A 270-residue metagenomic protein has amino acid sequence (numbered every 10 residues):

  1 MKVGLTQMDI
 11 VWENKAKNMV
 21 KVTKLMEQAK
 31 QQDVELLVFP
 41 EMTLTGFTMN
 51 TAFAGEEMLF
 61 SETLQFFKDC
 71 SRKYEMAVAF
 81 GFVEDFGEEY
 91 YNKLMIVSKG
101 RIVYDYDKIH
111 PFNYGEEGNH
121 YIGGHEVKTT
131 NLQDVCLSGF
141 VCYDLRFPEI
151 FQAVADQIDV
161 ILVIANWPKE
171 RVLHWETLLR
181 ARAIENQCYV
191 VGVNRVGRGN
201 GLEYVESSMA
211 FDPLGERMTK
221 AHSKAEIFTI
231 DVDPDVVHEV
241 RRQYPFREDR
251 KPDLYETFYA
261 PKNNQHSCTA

Functional and structural regions predicted by a protein language model:
M1-L5: Extreme N-terminal starter segment of soluble prokaryotic enzymes
Q7-W12: Short polar catalytic/cofactor-binding loops
K15-M19, T23-K99, V103, P168-I184 (+1 more regions): Cys-nucleophile CN-hydrolase/nitrilase-fold catalytic domain and related Cys-dependent amidase chemistry that acts on
T45, A52, M95, Y106-F112 (+2 more regions): Short beta->alpha transition motifs characteristic of CBS
S61-A79, R146-F228: CN hydrolase (nitrilase-like) catalytic-core segments centered on the catalytic cysteine and neighboring Lys/Glu
D85-D156, E170-T177, Y204, E239 (+1 more regions): Active-site catalytic loop in hydrolytic enzyme cores
T129, R195-A270: C-terminal beta-strand edge segments of enzyme domains
